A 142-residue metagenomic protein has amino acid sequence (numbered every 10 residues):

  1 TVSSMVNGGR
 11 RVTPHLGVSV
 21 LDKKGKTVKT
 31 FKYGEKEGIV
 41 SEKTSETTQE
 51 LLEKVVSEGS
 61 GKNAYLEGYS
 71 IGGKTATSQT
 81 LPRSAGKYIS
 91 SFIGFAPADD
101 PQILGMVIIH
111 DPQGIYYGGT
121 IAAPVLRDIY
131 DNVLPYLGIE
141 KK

Functional and structural regions predicted by a protein language model:
V2-K36, K43, L52-K141: Active-site beta-strand/loop architecture of penicillin-binding DD-peptidases
